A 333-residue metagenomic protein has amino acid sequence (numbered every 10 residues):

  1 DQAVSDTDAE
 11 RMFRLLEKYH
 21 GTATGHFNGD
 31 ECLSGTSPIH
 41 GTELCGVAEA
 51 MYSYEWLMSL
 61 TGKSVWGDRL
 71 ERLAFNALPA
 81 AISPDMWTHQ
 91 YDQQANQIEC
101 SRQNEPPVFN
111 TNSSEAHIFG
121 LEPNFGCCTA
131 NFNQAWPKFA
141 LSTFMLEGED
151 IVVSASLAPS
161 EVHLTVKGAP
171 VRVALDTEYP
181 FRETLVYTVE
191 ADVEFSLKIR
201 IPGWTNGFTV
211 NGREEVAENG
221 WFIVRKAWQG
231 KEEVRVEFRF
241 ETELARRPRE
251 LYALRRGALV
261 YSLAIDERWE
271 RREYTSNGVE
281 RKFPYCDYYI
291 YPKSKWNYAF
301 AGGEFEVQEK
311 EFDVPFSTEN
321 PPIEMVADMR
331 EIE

Functional and structural regions predicted by a protein language model:
D1, T42-M58, C128-F139: Well-ordered alpha-helical segments within folded domains of soluble proteins
D1-R11, E17, M58-D68: Structural helix-adjacent loops and short alpha-helical linkers that scaffold large soluble proteins
Q2, H20-A48, N124-C128: Solvent-exposed loop and edge beta-strand segments that line ligand/cofactor-binding and catalytic clefts
A9, D68-N76, A81-L185, A217 (+1 more regions): C-terminal beta-rich recognition modules with glycine/proline-rich loops and embedded aromatic residues
T188, V193-P202: Surface-exposed beta-strand/loop patches in extracellular or lumenal glycoproteins
F195-K198, V224-E241, A245-R246: C-terminal beta-strand-rich structural cap/linker in extracellular carbohydrate-active enzymes
T205-K226, T242-R249: Solvent-exposed beta-strand/loop surfaces of large extracellular or lumenal domains
